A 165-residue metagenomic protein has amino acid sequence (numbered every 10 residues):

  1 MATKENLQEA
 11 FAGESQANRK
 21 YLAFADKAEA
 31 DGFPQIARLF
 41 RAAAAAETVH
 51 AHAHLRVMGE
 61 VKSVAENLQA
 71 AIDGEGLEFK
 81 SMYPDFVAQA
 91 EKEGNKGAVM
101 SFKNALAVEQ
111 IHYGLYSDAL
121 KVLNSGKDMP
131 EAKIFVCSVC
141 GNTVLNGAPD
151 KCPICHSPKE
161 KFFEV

Functional and structural regions predicted by a protein language model:
M1-V165: Non-heme di-metal
